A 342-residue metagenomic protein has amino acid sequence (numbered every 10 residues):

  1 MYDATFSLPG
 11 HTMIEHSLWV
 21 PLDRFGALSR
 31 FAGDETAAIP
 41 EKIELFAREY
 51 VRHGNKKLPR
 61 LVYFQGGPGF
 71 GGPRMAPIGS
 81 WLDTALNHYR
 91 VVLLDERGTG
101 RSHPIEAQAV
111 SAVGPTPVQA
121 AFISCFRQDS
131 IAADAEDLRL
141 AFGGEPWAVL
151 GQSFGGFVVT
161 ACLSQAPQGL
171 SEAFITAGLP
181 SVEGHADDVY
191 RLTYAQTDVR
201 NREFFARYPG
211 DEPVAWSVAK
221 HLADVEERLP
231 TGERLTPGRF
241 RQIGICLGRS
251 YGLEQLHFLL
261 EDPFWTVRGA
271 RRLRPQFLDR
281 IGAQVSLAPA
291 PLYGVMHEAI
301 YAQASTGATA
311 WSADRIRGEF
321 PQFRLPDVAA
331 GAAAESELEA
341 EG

Functional and structural regions predicted by a protein language model:
Y2, S7-G232, A340: Gly/Pro-rich cap/lid or specificity-loop segments adjacent to the active site
E226-G342: Alpha/beta-hydrolase fold active-site neighborhood
